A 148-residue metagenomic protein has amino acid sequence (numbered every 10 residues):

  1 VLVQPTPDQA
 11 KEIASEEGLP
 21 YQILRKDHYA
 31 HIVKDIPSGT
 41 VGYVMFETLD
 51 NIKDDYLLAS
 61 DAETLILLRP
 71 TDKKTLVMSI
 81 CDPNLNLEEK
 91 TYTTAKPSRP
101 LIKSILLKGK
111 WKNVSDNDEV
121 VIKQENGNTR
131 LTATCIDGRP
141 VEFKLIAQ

Functional and structural regions predicted by a protein language model:
V1-Q148: Terminal accessory/anchoring regions of large secretory-pathway or extracellular enzymes
